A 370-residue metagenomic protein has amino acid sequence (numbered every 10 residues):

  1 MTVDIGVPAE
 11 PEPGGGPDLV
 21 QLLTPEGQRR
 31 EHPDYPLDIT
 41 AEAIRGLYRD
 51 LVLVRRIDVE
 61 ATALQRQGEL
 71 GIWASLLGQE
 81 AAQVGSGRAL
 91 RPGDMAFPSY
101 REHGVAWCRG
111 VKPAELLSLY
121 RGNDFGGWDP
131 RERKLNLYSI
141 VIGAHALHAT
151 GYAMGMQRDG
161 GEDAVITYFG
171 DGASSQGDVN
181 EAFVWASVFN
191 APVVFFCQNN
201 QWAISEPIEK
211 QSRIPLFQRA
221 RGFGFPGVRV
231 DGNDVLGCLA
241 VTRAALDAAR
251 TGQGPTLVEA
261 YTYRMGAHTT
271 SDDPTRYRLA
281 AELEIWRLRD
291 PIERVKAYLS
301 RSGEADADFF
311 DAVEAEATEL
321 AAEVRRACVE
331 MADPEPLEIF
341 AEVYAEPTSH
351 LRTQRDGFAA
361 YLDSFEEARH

Functional and structural regions predicted by a protein language model:
M1-A81, G266, T275, A280-H370: Conserved acidic/glycine
P11-P13, S86-A89, D247-A249: A general structural signal for short secondary-structure junctions and capping/turn motifs
T24, P98, R229-D231: Structural signal for conserved beta-strand scaffold positions within catalytic alpha/beta enzyme cores
Q28-R29, H103, N200-A203: A short, flexible beta-alpha/helix-coil linker loop
R56-V59, A63-F189, P207-F217, G222-G224: Cofactor-binding active-site loop characterized by glycine-rich and histidine/acidic residues
Y100, A260-T262, V343: A general secondary-structure junction signal
A114, L236-L239, L337: Residues in well-ordered alpha-helical elements
G143-E330: Glycine-rich ThDP/TPP pyrophosphate-binding loop and its adjacent helix/strand module within ThDP-dependent enzymes
